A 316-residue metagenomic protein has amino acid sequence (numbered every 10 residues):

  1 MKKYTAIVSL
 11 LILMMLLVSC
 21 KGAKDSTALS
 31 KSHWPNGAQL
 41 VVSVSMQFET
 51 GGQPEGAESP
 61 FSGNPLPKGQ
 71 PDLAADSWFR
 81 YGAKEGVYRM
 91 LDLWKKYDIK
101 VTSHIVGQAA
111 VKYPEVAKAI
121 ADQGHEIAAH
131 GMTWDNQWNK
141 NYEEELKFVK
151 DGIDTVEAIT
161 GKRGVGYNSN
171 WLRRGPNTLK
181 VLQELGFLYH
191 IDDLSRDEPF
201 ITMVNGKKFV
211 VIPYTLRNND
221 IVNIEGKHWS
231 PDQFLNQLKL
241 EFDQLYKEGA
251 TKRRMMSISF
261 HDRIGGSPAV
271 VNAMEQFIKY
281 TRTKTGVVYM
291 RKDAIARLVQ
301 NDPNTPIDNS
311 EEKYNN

Functional and structural regions predicted by a protein language model:
M1-V8: Bacterial N-terminal signal peptides that target proteins for export
L16-S19: C-terminal motif of bacterial Sec signal peptides marking the signal peptidase cleavage site
K21-S26: Bacterial lipoprotein signal-peptidase II cleavage site
T27-Y81, Y88, D92, D302-T305: N-terminal regions that are enriched for targeting/export leaders and immediately downstream pro/stem segments
A28-N36, D154-T251, P306-D308: Active-site-adjacent pocket scaffolds in enzyme catalytic domains
L29, K96, Y189, K239-N316: C-terminal domain-boundary segment and adjacent tail
V42-V44, I127, V288: Residue-level marker for buried hydrophobic side chains located in beta-strands that build the well-ordered beta-sheet
P67-P71, Y88, K95-P176, P199 (+4 more regions): Metal-dependent polysaccharide deacetylase catalytic core of the NodB/CE4 family, i.e., the active-site-bearing domain
